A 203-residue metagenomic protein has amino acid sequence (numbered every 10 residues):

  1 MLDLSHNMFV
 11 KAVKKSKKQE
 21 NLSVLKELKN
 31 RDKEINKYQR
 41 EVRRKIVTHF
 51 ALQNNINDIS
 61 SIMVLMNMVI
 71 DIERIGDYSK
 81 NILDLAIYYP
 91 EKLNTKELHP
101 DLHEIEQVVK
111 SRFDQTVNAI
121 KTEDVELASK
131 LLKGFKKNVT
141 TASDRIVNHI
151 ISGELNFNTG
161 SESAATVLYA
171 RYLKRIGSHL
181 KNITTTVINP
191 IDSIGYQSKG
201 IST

Functional and structural regions predicted by a protein language model:
M1-T203: Cytosolic, long alpha-helical scaffolding segments
